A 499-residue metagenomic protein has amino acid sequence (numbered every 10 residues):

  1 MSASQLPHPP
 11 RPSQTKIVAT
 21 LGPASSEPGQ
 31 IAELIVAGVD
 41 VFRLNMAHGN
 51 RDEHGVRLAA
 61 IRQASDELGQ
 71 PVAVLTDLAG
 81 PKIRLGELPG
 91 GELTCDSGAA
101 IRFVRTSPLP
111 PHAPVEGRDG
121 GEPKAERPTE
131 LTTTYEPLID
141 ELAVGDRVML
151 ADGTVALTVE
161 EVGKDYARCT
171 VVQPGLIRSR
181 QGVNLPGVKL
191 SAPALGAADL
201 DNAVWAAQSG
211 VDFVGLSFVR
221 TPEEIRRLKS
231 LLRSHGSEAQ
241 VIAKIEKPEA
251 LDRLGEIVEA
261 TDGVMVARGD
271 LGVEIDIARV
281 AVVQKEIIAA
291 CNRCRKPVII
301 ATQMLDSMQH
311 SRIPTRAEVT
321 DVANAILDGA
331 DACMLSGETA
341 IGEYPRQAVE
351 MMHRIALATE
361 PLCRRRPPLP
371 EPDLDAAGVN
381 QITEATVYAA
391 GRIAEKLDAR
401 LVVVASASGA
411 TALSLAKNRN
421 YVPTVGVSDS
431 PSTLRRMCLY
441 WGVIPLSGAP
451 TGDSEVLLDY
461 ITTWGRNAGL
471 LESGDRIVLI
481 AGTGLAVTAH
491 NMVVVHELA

Functional and structural regions predicted by a protein language model:
M1-A499: Non-catalytic helical/linker scaffolds that mediate oligomerization, partner binding, and domain coupling around large
